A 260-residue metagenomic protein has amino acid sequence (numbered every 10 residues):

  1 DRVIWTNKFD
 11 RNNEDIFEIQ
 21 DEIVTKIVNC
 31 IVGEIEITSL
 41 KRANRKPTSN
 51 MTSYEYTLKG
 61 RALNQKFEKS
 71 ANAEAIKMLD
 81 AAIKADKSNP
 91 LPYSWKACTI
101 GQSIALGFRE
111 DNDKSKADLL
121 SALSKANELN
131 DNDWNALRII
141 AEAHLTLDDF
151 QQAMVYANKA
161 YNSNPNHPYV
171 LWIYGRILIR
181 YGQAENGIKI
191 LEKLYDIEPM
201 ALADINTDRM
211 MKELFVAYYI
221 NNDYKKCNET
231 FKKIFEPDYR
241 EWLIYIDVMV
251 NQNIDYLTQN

Functional and structural regions predicted by a protein language model:
R2-E74, M78: Catalytic-center loop of serine/cysteine hydrolases
I19, I23, S115-D118, N206: Short acidic-hydrophobic sequence patches enriched in Asp/Glu that either
P47-F67, D86-G107, N130-T146, H167-I173 (+2 more regions): Amphipathic alpha-helical repeat scaffolds of TPR domains
T48, A85, K114-S115, L129 (+3 more regions): Short coil/turn linker motifs that delimit alpha-helical repeat modules in TPR/alpha-solenoid proteins
F67-E68, N72, E110, S115 (+1 more regions): Outer-membrane beta-barrel proteins, especially TonB-dependent receptors
K69, I76, L119-A122, A136 (+3 more regions): Alpha-helical protein-protein interaction modules
A71-S88, K114-N130, A157-N158: Amphipathic alpha-helices of TPR/Sel1-like and other helical repeat/solenoid scaffolds
